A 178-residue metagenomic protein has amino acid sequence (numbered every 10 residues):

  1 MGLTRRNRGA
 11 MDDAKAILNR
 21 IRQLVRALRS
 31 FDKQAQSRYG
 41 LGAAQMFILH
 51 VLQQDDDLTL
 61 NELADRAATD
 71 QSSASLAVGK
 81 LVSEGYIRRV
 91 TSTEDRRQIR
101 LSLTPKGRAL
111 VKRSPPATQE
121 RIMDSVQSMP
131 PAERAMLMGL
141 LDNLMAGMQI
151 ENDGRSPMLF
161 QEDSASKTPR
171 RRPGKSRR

Functional and structural regions predicted by a protein language model:
M1-Y39, S166-R178: N-terminal leader segment of winged-helix/HTH proteins
G9-A10, A74-A77, S83: Long, contiguous secondary-structure blocks with strong helical propensity
D13-A16, S73, M136: Alpha-helical initiation/capping and key positions within long helical/coiled-coil segments
I17-Q36, V111-M129, L137-M148, N152: Hydrophobic alpha-helical core bundles mediating ligand binding, dimerization, or RNAP-core interactions
F31-S73, E84, R155-M158: N-terminal helix-turn-helix DNA-binding core of bacterial DNA-binding proteins
G79-D142: Charged, amphipathic alpha-helical coiled-coil/dimerization segments
A135-R178: Exposed, interaction-prone assembly regions rather than primary DNA-binding/catalytic cores
